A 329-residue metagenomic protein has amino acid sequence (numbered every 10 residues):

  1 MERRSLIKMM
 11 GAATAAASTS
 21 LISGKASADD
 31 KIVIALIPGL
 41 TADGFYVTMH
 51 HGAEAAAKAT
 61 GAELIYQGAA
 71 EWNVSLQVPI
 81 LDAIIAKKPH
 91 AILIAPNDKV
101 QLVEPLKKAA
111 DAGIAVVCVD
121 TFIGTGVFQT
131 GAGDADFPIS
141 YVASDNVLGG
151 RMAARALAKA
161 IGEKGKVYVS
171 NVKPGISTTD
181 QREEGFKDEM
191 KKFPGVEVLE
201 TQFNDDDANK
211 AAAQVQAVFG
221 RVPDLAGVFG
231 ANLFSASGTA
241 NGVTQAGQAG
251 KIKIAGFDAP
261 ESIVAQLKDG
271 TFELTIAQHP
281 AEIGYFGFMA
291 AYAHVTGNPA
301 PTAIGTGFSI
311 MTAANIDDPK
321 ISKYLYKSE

Functional and structural regions predicted by a protein language model:
S5-G11, A28-E329: A residue-level marker of the well-folded mature domains of exported/periplasmic proteins
I7-K25: N-terminal export signals
